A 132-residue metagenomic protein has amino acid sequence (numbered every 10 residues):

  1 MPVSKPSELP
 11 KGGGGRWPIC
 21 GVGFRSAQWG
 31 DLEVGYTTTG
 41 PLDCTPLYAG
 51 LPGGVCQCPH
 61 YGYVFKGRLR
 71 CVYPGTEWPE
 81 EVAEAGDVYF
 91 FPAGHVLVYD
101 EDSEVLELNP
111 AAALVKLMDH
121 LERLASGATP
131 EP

Functional and structural regions predicted by a protein language model:
M1-G53, P130-P132: A short, N-terminal "cap"/entry segment at the start of jelly-roll beta-barrel domains of the cupin/DSBH fold
I19-G21, V55-C56, A83, F91: Residues that act as N-cap/strand-start positions at coil-to-secondary-structure junctions
P46-Y48, E81-E84, K116-H120: A short, polar/proline- and glycine-enriched secondary-structure boundary/capping micro-motif
G54-C71: Short, conserved beta-strand element in jelly-roll/cupin
R70-P74, V98: A generic structural motif
G75-G94: Short acidic-glycine-tyrosine-enriched beta hairpin
P92-M118: Ligand-binding loop in jelly-roll beta-barrel domains
L121-P132: Glycine- and charge-enriched low-complexity intrinsically disordered segments
